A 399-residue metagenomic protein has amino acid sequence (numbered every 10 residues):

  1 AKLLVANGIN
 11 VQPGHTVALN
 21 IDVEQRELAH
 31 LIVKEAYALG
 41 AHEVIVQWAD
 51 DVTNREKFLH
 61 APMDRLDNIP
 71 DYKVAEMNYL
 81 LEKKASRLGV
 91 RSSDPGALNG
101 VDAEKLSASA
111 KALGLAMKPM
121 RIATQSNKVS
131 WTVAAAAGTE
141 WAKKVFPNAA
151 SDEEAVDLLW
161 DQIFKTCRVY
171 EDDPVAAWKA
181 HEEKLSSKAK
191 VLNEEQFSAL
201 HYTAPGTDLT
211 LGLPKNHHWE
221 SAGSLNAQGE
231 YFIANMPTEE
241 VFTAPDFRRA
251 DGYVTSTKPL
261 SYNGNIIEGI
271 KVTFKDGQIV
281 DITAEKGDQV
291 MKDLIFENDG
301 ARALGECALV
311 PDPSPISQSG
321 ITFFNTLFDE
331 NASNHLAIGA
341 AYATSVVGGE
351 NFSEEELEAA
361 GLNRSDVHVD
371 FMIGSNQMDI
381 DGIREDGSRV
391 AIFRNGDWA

Functional and structural regions predicted by a protein language model:
A1-D251, G382, S388-V390, W398: Active-site bordering "gate/hinge" segments that shape substrate access to catalytic or cofactor-binding pockets
K2, N193-E195, N263-N265, G300 (+2 more regions): Short solvent-exposed loop/turn micro-motifs enriched in small/polar/acidic residues
N99-D102, A142-P147, G223-S224, N265-E268 (+3 more regions): A short secondary-structure junction signal
G212, I282-T283, F393: Short linear motifs in exposed loops
F242-D299: Long, well-ordered mid-to-C-terminal structural blocks that present hydrophobic/aromatic surfaces
R249-D251, I267-G269, D276-I279, R302-E306 (+3 more regions): Active-site lining segments that contact anionic ligands and/or coordinate catalytic metals
D281-E350: Dual-mode signal for accessory low-complexity, basic/Gly-rich regions
E355-A399: Extended hydrophobic packing segments that form well-structured cores
